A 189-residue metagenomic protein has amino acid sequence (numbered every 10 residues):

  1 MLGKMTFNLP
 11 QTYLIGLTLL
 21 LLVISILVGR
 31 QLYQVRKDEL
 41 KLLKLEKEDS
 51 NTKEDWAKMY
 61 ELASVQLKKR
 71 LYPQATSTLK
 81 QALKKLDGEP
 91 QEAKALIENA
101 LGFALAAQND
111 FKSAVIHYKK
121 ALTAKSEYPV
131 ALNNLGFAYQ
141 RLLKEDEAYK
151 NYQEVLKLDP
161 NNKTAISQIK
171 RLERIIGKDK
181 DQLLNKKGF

Functional and structural regions predicted by a protein language model:
M1-K53, A57, S64, L71: Long, contiguous interaction/recruitment modules in multidomain scaffold/adaptor proteins
L2-L22, N161-F189: Terminal, low-structured helical/coil segments at or just beyond the last alpha-helical repeat
E48, A82, K120-A121, E154-V155: Canonical positions in the second alpha-helix
W56, P90-Q91, A95, P129-V130 (+1 more regions): Helix-start (N-cap) detector for alpha-helical repeat units in TPR-like alpha-solenoids, especially tetratricopeptide
M59-Q66, T78, I97-L105, H117 (+3 more regions): TPR/Sel1-like alpha-solenoid repeat signature
K68, A107, R141-L142, R171-I175: Register position in tetratricopeptide repeats
